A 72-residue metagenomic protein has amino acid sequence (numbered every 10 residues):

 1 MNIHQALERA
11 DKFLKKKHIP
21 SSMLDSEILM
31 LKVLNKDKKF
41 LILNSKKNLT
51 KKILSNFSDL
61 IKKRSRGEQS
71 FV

Functional and structural regions predicted by a protein language model:
M1, E27-K32: A short, ordered amphipathic alpha-helix with a cationic face
M1-S21: Non-catalytic nucleic-acid substrate-recognition regions in nucleic-acid-modifying enzymes
S22-S26: Membrane-interface starts of transmembrane alpha-helices
L31-V72: Conserved AdoMet
